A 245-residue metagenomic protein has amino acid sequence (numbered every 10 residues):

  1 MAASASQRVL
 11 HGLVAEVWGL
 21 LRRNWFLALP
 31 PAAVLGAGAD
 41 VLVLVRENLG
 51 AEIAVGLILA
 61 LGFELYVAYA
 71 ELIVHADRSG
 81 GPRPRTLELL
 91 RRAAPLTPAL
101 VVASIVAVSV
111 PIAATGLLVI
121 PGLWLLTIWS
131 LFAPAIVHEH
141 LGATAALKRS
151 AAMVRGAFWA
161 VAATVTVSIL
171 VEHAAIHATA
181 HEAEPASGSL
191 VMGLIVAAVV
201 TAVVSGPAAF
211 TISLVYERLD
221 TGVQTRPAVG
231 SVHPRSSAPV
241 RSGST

Functional and structural regions predicted by a protein language model:
M1-T245: Hydrophobic alpha-helical membrane segments
